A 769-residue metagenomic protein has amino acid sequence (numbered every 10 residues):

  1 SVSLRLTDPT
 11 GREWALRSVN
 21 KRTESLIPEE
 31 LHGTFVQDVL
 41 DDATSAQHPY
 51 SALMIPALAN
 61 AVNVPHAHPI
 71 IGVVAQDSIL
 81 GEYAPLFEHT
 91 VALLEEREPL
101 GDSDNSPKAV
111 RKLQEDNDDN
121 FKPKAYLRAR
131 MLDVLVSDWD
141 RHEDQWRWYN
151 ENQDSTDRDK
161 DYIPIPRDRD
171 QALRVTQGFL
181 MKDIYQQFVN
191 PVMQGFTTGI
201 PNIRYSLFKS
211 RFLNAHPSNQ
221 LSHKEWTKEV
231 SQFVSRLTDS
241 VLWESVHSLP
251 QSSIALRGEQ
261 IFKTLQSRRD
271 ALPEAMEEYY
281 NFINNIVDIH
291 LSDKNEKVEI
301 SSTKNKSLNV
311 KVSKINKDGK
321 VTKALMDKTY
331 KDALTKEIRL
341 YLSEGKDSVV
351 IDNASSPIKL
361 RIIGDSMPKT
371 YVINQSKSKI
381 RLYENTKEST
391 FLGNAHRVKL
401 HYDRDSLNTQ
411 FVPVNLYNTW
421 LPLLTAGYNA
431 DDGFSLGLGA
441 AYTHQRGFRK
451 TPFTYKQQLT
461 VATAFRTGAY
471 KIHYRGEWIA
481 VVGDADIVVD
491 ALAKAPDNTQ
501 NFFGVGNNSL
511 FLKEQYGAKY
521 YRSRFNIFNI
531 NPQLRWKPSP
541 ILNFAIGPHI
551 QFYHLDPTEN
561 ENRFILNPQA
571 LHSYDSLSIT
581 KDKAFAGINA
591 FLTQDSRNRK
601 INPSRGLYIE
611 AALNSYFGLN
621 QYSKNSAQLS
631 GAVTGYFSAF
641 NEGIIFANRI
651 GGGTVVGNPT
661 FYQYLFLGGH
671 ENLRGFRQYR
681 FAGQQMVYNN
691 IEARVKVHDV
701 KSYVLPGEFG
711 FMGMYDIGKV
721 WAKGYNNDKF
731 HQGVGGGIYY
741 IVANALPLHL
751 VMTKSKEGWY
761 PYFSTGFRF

Functional and structural regions predicted by a protein language model:
S1-V110, S137-D138, K160-L207, T329-Y330: Conserved ATP-binding subdomain of kinase catalytic cores across diverse folds
T44-S45, N150-D327, D332-R339, G345 (+1 more regions): C-terminal catalytic region of ATP-dependent kinase domains
Q177, I351-D352, I363-V482, L577-S604 (+6 more regions): Outer-membrane beta-barrel initiation region
N415-L416, H473, F502-G504, K513-Y521 (+4 more regions): C-terminal outer-membrane beta-barrel translocator/porin domains of Gram-negative envelope proteins and their
L424, L438, Q457-V461, I487-A491 (+9 more regions): Membrane-embedded beta-strand positions of outer-membrane beta-barrel proteins
Y428-D432, Y442-H444, V461-T467, A480 (+11 more regions): Transmembrane beta-strands of outer-membrane beta-barrel pores
Q445-K450, V482-I487, P540-F544, H554 (+4 more regions): Repeated loop/turn-to-beta-strand initiation elements of outer-membrane beta-barrel proteins
N589-A590, I738, G758-F769: Outer-membrane beta-barrel "beta-signal"
